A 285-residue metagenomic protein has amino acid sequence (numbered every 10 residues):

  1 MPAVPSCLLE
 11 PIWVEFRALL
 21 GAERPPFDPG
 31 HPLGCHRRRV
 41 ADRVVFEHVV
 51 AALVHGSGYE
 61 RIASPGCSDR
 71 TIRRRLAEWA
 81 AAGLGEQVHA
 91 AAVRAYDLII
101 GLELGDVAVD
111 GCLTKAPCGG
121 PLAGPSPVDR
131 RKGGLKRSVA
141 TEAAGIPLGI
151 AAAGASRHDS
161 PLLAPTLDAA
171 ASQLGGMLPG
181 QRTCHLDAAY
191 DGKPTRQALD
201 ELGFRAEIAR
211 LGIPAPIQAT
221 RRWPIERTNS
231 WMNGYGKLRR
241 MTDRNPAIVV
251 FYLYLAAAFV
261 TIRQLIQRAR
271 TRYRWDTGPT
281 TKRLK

Functional and structural regions predicted by a protein language model:
M1-K285: Short alpha-helical elements
